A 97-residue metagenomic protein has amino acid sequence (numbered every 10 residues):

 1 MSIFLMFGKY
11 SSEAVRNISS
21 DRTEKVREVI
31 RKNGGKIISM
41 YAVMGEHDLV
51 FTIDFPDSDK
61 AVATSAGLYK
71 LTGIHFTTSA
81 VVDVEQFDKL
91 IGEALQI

Functional and structural regions predicted by a protein language model:
M1-K25, R31, K36, H47 (+1 more regions): Short S/T/G/P-rich N-terminal loop/turn motif that feeds into the first structured element of a domain
G8-Y10, F51-P56: Short beta-strand-to-loop capping motifs
S11, A42-G45, D83: Short "lid" loop at the C-terminus of a central beta-strand within the Rossmann-like core of SAM-dependent
K25-V26, T64: Hydrophobic alpha-helical segments typical of transmembrane helices and their membrane-interface/capping positions
G34-Y41, F76-T78: A short linear hydrophobic-aromatic micro-motif
A42-F51, T64: Amphipathic, hydrophobic secondary-structure cores in small proteins
F55-V82: An amphipathic, aromatic/His-enriched active-site/gating alpha helix that lines ligand/cofactor pockets
S79-I91: Short proline/glycine- and acidic-rich turn/helix-capping motifs at secondary-structure junctions
